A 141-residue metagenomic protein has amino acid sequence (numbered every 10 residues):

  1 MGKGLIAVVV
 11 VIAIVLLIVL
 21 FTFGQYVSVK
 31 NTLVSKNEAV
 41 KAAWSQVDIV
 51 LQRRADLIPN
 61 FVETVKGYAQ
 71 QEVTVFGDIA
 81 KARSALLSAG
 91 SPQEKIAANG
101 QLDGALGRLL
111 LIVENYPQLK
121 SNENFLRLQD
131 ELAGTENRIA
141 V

Functional and structural regions predicted by a protein language model:
M1-V141: A helix-centric hydrophobic-segment signal that preferentially recognizes long, alpha-helical stretches used
